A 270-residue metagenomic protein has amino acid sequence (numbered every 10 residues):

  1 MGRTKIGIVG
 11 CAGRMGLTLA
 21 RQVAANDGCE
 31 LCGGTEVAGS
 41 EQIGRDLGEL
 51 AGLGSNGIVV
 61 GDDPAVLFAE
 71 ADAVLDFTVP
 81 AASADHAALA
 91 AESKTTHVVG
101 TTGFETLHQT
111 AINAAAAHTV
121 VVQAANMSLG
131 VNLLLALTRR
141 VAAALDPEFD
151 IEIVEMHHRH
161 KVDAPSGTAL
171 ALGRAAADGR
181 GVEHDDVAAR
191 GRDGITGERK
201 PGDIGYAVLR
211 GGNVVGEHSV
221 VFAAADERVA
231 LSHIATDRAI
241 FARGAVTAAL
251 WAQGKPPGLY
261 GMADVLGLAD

Functional and structural regions predicted by a protein language model:
G2-I6: Extreme N-terminal starter segment of soluble prokaryotic enzymes
V9, R14-A65, P147-D270: C-terminal substrate-binding/catalytic lobe of Rossmann-fold NAD(P)-dependent oxidoreductases
C32, G61, T96-V98, V120-V122: Structural detector of well-ordered beta-strand residues that form the stable sheet scaffold of enzyme domains
A71: An anion/phosphate-binding loop that grips the pyrophosphate of nucleotide cofactors and donors
V74-L75: N-terminal Rossmann-like NAD(P) cofactor-binding module of classical short-chain dehydrogenase/reductase
T78-V79, T102, V208-R210: Short glycine-/small-residue-rich Rossmann-like dinucleotide-binding loops
A84-S93, G100-V121, N132, L137-R140: Rossmann-fold NAD(P)-binding glycine/threonine-rich loop
A115-K161: Hydrophobic, well-structured mid-protein blocks that either form specific transmembrane helices
